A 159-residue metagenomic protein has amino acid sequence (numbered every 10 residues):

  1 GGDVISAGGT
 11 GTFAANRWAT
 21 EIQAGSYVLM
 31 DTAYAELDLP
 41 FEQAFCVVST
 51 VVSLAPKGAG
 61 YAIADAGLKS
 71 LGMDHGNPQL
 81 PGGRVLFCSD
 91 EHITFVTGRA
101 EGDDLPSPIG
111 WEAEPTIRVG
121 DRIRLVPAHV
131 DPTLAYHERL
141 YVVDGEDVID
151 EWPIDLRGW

Functional and structural regions predicted by a protein language model:
G1-W159: Active-site anion/phosphate-binding pocket segments in diverse small-molecule metabolic enzymes
